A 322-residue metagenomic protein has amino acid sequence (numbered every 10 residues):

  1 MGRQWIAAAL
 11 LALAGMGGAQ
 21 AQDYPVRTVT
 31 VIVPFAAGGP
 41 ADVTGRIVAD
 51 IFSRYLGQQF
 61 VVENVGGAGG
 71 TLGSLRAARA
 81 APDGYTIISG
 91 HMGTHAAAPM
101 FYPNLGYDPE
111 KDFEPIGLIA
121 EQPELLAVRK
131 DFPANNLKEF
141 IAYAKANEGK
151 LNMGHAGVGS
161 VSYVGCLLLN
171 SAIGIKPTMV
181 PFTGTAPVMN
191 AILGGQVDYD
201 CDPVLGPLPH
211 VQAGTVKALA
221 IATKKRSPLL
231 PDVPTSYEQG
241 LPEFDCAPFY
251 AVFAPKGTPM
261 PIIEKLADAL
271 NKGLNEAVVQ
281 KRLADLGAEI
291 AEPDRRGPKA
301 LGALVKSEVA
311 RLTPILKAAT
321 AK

Functional and structural regions predicted by a protein language model:
M1-Q4: Positively charged n-region of N-terminal signal peptides that target proteins for export
A7-G15: Bacterial N-terminal signal peptides
Q20-K111, K150-N152, G174-Y199, P203 (+4 more regions): N-terminal (or domain-start) structured segment
V26-T28, M260-K322: An extracytoplasmic/periplasmic, membrane-proximal ligand-sensing/linker region
R79-Y85, M100-P187, S236-E238, F249-R282: Hinge/capping helix and adjacent helix->loop/strand transition within the periplasmic-binding protein
D108-I119, G154, K176-V180, D198-Y199 (+2 more regions): Short beta-strand->loop
